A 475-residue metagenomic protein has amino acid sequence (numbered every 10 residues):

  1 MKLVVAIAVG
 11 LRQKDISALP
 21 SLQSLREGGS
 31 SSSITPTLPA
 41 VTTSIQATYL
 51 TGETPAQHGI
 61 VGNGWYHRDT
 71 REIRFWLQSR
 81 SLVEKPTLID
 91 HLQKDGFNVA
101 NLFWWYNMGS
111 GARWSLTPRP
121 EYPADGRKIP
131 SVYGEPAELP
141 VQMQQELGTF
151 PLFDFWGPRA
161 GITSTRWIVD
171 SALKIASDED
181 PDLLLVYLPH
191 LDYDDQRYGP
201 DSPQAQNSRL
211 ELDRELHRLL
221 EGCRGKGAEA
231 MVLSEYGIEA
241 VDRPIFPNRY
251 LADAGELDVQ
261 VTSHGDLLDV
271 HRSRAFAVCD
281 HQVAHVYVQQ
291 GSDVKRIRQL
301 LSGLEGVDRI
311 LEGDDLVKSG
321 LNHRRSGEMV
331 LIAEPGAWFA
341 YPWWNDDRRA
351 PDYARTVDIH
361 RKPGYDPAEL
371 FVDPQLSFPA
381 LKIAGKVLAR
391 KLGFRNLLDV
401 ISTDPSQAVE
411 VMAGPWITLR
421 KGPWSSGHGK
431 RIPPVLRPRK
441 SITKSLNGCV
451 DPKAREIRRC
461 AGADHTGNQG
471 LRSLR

Functional and structural regions predicted by a protein language model:
M1-K14, L25, Y49, L92 (+9 more regions): Beta-strand elements within well-structured catalytic alpha/beta cores of enzymes that handle phosphate/sulfate esters
K14-Q57, N98-A100: Short, structured active-site-proximal loop/turn typified by the sulfatase FGly-forming signature C/S-X-P-X-R
A40-V41, W65-S81, K85, D90 (+1 more regions): Secreted, luminal/periplasmic, and some membrane-associated catalytic domains that remodel anionic oxygen-ester
E53-G199, S208-E211, S273-V278, Q282-Q289 (+5 more regions): His/Asp/Glu-rich, glycine-adjacent segments that coordinate divalent cations and/or stabilize oxyanion chemistry on
A408-S425: Short glycine/proline-rich, acidic loop/turn segments that cap or connect secondary-structure elements
D464-N468: Intrinsic-disorder-associated, low-complexity terminal segments enriched in Asp/Asn/His/Tyr and depleted of Lys/Arg
